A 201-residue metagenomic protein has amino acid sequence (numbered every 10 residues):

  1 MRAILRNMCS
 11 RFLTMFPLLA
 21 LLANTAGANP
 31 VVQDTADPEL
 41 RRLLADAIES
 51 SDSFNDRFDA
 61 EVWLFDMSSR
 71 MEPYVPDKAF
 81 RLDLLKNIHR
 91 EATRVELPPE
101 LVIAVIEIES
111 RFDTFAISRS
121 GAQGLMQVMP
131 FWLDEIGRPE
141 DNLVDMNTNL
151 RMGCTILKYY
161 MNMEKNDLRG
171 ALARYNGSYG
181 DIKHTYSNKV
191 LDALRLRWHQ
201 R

Functional and structural regions predicted by a protein language model:
A3-L13: Bacterial N-terminal signal peptides that target proteins for export
I4-L5, L22-T25: Short, low-complexity segments with poor structural confidence in diverse proteins
M8, L18-L19, A28: Intrinsically disordered and other compositionally biased segments
F12-A23: Bacterial N-terminal signal peptides
A26-A36: Cleaved targeting-peptide boundary
P30-V32, D46-R201: Catalytic glycan-binding domains that act on GlcNAc-containing polysaccharides
D37-R41, E49-S51: Conserved catalytic or metal-liganding residues and their short signature motifs at active sites of enzymes
